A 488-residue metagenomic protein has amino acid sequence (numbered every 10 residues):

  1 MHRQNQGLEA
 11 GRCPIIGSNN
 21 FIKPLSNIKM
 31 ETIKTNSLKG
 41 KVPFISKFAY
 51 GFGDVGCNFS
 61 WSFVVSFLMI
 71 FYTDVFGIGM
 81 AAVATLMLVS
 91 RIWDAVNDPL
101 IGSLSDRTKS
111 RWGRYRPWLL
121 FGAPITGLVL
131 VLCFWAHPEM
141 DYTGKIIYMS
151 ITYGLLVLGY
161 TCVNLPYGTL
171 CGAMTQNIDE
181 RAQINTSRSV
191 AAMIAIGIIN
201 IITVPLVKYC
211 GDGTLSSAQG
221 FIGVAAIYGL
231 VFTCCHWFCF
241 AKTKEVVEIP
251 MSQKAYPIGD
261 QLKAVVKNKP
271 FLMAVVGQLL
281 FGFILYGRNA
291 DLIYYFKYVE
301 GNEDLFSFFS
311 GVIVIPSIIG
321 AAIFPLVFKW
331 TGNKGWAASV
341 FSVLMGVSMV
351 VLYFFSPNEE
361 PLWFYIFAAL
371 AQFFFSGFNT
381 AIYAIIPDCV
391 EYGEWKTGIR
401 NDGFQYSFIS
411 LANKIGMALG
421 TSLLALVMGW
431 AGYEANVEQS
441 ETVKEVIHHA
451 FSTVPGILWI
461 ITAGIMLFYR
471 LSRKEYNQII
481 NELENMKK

Functional and structural regions predicted by a protein language model:
H2-N5, N19-N20, N27: Intrinsic-disorder-associated, low-complexity terminal segments enriched in Asp/Asn/His/Tyr and depleted of Lys/Arg
E9-A10: Acidic, Ala/Val/Gly-enriched low-complexity intrinsically disordered segments
E31-K488: Membrane-embedded alpha-helical bundles of multi-pass transporters/translocases, especially carrier/permease families
